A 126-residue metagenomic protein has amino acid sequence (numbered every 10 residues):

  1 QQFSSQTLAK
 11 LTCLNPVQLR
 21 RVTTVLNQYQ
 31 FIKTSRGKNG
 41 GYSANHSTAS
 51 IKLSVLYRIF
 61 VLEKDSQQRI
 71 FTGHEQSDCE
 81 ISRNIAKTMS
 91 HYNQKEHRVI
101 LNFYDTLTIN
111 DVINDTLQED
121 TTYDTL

Functional and structural regions predicted by a protein language model:
Q2-C13: A short alpha-helical element within helix-turn-helix/winged-helix DNA-binding domains across DNA-binding proteins
V17: Key DNA-contact positions within bacterial/archaeal DNA-binding proteins
T23-T24: Short, hydrophobic-biased segments on the C-terminal half of alpha helices that form "recognition helices"
Y29-Q30: Glycine-centered, phosphate/nucleic-acid-interacting loop/turn motifs that mediate DNA/RNA or nucleotide
T34: Short beta-strand "wing" residues that participate in macromolecule-binding interfaces
K38-N45: Minor-groove-contacting beta-hairpin "wing" of winged helix-turn-helix DNA-binding domains
T48-G73: Conserved segment of winged-helix/HTH DNA-binding domains
I70-L126: C-terminal regulatory/oligomerization modules of transcriptional regulators
